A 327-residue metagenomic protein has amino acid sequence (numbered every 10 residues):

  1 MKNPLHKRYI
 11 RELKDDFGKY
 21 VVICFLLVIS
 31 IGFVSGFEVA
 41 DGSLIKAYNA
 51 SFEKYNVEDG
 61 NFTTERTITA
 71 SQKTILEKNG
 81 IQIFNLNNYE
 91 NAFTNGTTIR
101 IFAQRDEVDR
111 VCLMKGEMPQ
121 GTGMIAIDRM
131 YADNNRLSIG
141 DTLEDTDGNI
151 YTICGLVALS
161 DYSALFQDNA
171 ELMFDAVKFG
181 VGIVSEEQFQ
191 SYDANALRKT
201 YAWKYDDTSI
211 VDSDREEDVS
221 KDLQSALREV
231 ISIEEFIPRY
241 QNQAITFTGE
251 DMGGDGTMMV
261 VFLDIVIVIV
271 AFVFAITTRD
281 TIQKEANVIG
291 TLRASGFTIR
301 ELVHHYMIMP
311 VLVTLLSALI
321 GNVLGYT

Functional and structural regions predicted by a protein language model:
K2-A271, D280, I299-R300, V313 (+1 more regions): Membrane transport/envelope proteins' first extracytoplasmic loop
D15, Q283-A286, A294-F297: A conserved cytosolic signaling coiled-coil/coupling helix that links sensory/transmembrane modules
G140, G296, G321: Conserved G/P- and acidic residue-centered "switch" motifs that form tight phosphate/ATP-binding loops in soluble
G148, L156-L159, N287, F297 (+2 more regions): An acidic- and aromatic-residue-enriched active-site/binding cleft used to recognize and process polar
A275-D280, E285-N287, V311-T327: Small-residue-rich transmembrane alpha-helices
R293, F297-L312: Amphipathic cytosolic juxtamembrane alpha-helices at the membrane-cytosol interface of multi-pass membrane transporters
